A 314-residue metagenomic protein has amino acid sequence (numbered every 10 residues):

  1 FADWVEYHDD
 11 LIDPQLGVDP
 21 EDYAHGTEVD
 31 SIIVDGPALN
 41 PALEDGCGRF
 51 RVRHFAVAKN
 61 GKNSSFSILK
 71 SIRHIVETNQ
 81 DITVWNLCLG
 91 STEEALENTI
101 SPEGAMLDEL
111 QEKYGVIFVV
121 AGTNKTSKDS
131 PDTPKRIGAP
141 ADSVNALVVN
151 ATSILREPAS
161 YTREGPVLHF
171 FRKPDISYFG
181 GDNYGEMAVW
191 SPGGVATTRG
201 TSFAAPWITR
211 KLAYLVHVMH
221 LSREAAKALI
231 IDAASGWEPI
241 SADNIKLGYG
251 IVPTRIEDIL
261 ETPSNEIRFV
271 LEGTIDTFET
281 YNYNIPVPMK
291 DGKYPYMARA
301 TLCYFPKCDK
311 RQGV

Functional and structural regions predicted by a protein language model:
F1, K135-A213: Extracellular S/T/G-rich loop segment that most often corresponds to the catalytic His/Ser-adjacent loop
F1-L11, Q15-S65, G115, S143-N145 (+3 more regions): Subtilisin-like serine protease catalytic core
V57-A139, T197-R199, F203-A204: Substrate-binding/access-modulating region of protease and related hydrolase catalytic domains
G61-K62, T92-L96, T126-D129, L155-E157 (+3 more regions): Flexible loop/turn segments at secondary-structure boundaries
L89-S91, G122, T152-S153, L302-P306: Short beta-strand segments enriched in hydrophobic/aromatic residues within well-folded beta-rich domains
M219-P295: C-terminal subdomain of the subtilisin-like protease fold in secreted/lumenal serine endopeptidases
Y294-G313: A short beta-strand element within beta-rich, extracytoplasmic domains of secreted/secretory-pathway proteins
